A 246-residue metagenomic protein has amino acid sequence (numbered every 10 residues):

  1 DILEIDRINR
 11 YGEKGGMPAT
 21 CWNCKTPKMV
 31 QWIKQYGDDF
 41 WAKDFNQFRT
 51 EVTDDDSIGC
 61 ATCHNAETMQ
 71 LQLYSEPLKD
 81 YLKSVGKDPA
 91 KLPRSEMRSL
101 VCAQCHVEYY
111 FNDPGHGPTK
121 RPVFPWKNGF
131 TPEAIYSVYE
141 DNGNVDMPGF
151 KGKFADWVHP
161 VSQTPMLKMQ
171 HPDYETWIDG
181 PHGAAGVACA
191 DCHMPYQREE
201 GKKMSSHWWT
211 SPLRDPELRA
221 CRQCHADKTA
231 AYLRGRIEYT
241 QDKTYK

Functional and structural regions predicted by a protein language model:
D1, K34-T62, A66-D191, P195-K246: Primarily the internal scaffold of c-type cytochrome electron-transfer domains, especially repeated/multiheme c-type
D1-G15, N23: N-terminal alpha-helical interaction blocks
G16-M17, T26, T53-D56: Active-site-adjacent structural elements in enzyme catalytic domains
C21-C24, W32-I33, G37: Glycine-rich active-site/cofactor-binding loop and its immediate structural neighborhood
C24-K25, R198: Low-complexity, Gly/Pro
K25-T26, N65: Short loop/turn segments at strand-loop or loop-helix junctions that form parts of catalytic or ligand-binding pockets
M29: Conserved ATP-binding subdomain of kinase catalytic cores across diverse folds
